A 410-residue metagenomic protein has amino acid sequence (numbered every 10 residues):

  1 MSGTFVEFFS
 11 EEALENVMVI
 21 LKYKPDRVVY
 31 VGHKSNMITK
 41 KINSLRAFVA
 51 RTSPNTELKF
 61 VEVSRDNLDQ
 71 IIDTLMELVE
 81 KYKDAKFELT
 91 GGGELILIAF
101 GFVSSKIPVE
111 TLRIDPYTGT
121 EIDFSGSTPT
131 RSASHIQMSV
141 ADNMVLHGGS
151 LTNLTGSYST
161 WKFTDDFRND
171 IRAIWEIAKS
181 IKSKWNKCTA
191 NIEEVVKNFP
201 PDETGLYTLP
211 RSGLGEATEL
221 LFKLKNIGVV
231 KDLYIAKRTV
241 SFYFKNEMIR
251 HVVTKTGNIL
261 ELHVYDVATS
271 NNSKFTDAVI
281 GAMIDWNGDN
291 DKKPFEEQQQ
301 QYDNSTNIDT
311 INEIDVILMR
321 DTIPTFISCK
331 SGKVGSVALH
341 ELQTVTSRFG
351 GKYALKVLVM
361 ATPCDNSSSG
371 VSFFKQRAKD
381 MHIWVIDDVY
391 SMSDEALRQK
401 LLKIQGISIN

Functional and structural regions predicted by a protein language model:
M1-S44: N-terminal beta-strand-loop-alpha-helix module at the start of alpha/beta ligand-binding or catalytic domains
G3-T4, R27, D84-K86, I323-T325: Structural motif
E11-E15, K34-I38, R65-L68, G92-L95 (+2 more regions): Short acidic, S/G/P-rich loop/turn micro-motifs used as interaction or catalytic elements
E15-K22, S44, T74, A99-V103 (+3 more regions): A short acidic, amphipathic alpha-helical/loop segment
R27-L89, I96, F100-V109: A broadly used, surface-exposed interaction patch
A85-K86, K106-S125: Short, acidic/small-residue loops that bind anionic groups at enzyme active sites
G119-W161: Short, glycine-/small-residue-rich phosphate/pyrophosphate-handling segment
M144-N410: Intrinsically disordered, low-complexity Ser/Thr/Pro/Gly-rich regulatory segments
